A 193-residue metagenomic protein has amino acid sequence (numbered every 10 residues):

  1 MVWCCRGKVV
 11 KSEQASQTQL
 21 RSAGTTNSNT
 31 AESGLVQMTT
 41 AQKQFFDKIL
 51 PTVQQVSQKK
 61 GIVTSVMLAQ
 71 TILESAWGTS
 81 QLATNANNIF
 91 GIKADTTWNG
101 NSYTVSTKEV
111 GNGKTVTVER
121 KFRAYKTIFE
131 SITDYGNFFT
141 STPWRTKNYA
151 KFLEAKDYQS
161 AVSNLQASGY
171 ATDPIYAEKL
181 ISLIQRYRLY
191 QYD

Functional and structural regions predicted by a protein language model:
M1-D193: Catalytic cores of secreted/periplasmic lytic hydrolases that degrade extracellular macromolecules
